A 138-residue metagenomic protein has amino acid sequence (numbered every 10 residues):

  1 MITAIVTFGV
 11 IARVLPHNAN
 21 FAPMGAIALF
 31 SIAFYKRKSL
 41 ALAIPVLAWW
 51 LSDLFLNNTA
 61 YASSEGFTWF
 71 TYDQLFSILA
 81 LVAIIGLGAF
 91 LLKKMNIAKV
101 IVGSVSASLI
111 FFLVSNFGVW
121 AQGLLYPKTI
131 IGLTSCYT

Functional and structural regions predicted by a protein language model:
M1-T7, T59-S64, L133-Y137: Short amphipathic alpha-helical segments, especially helix-boundary/capping motifs
M1-Y35, S39-I44: Hydrophobic transmembrane alpha-helices
V6-L15, V46-T59, S108-F117: Aromatic-anchored segments of alpha-helical transmembrane domains
P16, K36, A60, L92 (+1 more regions): Short helix-capping/hinge motifs at transmembrane helix termini and TM-loop junctions
L29-Y35, S39-T68: Interfacial loop at the N-terminal end of multi-pass membrane proteins
A62-F112: Short helix-perturbing small/polar motifs within transmembrane alpha-helices
K93-T138: Membrane-embedded alpha-helical hairpins and interfacial helices in multi-pass inner-membrane proteins
